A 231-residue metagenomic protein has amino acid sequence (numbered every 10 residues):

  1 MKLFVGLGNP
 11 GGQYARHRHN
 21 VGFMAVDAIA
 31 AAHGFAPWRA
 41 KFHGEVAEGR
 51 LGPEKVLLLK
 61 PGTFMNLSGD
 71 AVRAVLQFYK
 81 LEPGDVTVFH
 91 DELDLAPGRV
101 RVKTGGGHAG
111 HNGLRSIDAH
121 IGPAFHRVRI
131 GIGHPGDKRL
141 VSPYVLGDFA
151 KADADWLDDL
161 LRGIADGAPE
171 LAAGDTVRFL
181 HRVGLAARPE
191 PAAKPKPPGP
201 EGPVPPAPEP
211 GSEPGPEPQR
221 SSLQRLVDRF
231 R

Functional and structural regions predicted by a protein language model:
K2-G105, L114-V128, P135-L140, A172-V177 (+3 more regions): Nucleotide and nucleotide-moiety/phosphate-recognizing core
G69, H111-L114, A154, D158-L161: Amphipathic alpha-helical transducer elements in NTP-driven molecular machines
R101-G107, V145-F149: Short glycine-enriched, charge-decorated loop/helix-capping segments at active-site entrances that position
H126, D137-D155: Adenosine-phosphate binding glycine-rich loop
K151-V183: A charged, well-structured terminal subsegment
R188-E190: Conserved alpha/beta core segments of nucleic-acid transaction machinery
